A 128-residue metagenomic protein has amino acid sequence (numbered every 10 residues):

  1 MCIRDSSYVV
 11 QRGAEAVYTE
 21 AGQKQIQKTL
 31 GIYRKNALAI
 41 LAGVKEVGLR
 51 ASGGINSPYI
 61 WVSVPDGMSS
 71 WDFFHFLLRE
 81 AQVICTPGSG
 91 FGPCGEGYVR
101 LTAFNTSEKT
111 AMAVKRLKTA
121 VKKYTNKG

Functional and structural regions predicted by a protein language model:
R4-G128: PLP-dependent class I/II
